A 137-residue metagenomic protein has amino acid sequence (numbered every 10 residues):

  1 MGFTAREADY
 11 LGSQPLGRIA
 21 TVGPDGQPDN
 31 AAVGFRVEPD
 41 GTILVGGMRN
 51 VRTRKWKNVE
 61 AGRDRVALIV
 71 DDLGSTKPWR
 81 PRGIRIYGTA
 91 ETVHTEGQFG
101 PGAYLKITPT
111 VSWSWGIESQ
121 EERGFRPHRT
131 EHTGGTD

Functional and structural regions predicted by a protein language model:
M1-R18: Short, basic/aromatic recognition patches
F3-R6, N30-A32, R52-R54: A generic local structural motif
G12-Q14, Q27-D29, G83, Q98-G100: Short solvent-exposed loop/turn micro-motifs enriched in small/polar/acidic residues
Q14-N50, L68: Short beta-strand segments
E38-P39, R52-K55, R123: A short local loop/turn or secondary-structure capping micro-motif enriched for an aromatic residue
I43, R49-L105, T110-V111: Short, structured beta-strand-loop surface elements
Y104-D137: Flexible glycine-rich active-site/ligand-binding loops centered on an Asp-His dyad
